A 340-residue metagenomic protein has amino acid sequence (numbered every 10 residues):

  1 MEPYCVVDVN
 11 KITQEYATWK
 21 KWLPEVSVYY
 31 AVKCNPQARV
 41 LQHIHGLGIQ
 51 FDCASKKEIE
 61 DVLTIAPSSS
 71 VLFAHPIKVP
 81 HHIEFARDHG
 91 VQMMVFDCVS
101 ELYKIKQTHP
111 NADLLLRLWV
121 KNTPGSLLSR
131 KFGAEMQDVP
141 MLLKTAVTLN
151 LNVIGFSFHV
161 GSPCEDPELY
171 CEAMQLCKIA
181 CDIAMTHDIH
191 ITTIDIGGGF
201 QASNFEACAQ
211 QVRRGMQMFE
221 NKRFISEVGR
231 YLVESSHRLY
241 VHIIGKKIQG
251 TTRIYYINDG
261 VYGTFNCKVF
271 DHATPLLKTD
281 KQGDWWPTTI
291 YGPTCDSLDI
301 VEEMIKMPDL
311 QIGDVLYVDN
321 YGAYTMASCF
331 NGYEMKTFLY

Functional and structural regions predicted by a protein language model:
M1-A112, L143-K144, T148-N152, I183-H190 (+3 more regions): A charged N-terminal "starter" segment
V7-Q14, N35, S100, Q137 (+9 more regions): Conserved active-site and cofactor/substrate-binding residues in soluble primary-metabolism enzymes
I12, K33, S55, A86 (+6 more regions): Conserved, mostly hydrophobic/aromatic
C34-P36, K57-E58, I77-V79, C98-S100 (+5 more regions): Active-site-proximal loop/turn and secondary-structure-junction residues that shape catalytic pockets, frequently
C53, F73, F96, L116 (+4 more regions): Conserved beta-strand positions
D113-W119: ATP-grasp fold ATP-binding core
V120-G245, Y333: Active-site loop/helix belt of alpha/beta enzymes
R213, R223-Y340: Charged (often Lys/Glu-rich) extended helix/loop segments that serve as interaction or gating elements
